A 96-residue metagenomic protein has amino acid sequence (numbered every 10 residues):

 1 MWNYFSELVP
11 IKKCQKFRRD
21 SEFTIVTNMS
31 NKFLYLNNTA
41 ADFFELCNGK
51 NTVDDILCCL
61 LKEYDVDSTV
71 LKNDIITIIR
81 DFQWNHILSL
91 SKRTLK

Functional and structural regions predicted by a protein language model:
M1-A41, E45, K96: Acidic, low-complexity/disordered tracts enriched in E/D and polar residues
K32-K96: Long, charge-rich, low-complexity alpha-helical segments
